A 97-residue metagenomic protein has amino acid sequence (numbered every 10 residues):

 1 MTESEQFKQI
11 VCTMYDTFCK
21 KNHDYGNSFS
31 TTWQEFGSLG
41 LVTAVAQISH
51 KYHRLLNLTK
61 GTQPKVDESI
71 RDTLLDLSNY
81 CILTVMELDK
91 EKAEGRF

Functional and structural regions predicted by a protein language model:
M1-F97: Intrinsically disordered, low-complexity regulatory regions that flank transcription factor DNA-binding cores
